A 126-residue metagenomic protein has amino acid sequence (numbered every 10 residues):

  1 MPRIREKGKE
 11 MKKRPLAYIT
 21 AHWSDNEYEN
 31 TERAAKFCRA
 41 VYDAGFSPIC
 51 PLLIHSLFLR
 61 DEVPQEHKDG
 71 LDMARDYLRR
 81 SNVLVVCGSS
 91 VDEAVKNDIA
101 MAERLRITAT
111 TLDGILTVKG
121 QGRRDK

Functional and structural regions predicted by a protein language model:
M1-K126: Catalytic phosphate/metal-binding cores of nucleic-acid and nucleotide-processing enzymes, i.e., regions that mediate
